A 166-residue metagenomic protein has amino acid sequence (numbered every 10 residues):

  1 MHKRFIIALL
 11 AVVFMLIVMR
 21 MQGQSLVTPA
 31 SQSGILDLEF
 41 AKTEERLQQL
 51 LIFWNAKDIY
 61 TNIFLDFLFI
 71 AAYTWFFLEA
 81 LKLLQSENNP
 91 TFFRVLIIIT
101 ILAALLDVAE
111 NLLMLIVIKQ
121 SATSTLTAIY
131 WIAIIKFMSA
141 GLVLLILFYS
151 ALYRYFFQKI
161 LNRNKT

Functional and structural regions predicted by a protein language model:
M1, L83-F92, K159-L161: Membrane-interface helix-boundary motifs at transmembrane edges
H2-N62: Interfacial loop at the N-terminal end of multi-pass membrane proteins
K3, W54-T61, N88-V95, S121-I135: Membrane-interfacial loop-to-transmembrane-helix junctions in polytopic alpha-helical membrane proteins
L10-F14, L68-A72, V95, I99-A109 (+1 more regions): Lipid-exposed faces of alpha-helical membrane segments in multi-pass integral membrane proteins
V18, F77-L81, A109, F148: Alpha-helical membrane-inserting segments
T61-L81: Hydrophobic alpha-helical transmembrane segments
A104-Y153: Alpha-helical transmembrane segments of multi-pass integral membrane proteins, characterized by long hydrophobic
F148-T166: Cytosolic juxtamembrane helix at the C-terminal end of the final transmembrane segment
